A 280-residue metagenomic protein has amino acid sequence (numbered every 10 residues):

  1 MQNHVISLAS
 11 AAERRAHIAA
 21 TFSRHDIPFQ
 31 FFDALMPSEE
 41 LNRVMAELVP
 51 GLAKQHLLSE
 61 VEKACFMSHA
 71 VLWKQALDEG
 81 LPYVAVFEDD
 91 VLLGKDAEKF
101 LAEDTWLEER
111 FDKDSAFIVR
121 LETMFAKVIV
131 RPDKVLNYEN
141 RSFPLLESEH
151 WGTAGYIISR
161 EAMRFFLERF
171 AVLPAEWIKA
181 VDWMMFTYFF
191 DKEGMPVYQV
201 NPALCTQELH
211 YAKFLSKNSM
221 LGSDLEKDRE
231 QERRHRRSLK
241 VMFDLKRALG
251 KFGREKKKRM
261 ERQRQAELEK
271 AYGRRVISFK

Functional and structural regions predicted by a protein language model:
M1-F87, V91-K280: An acidic/histidine-cluster motif and surrounding catalytic segment that typifies divalent-metal-assisted enzyme active
